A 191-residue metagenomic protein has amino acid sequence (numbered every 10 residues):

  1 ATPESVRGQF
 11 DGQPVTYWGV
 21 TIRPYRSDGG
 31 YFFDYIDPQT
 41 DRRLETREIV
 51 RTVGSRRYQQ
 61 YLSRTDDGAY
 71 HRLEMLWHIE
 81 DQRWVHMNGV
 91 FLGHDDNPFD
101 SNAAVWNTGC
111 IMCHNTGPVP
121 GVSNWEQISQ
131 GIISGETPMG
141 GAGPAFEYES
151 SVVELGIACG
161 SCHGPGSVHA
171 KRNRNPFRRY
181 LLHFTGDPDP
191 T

Functional and structural regions predicted by a protein language model:
T2-G12: Active-site-surrounding "flap" and adjacent substrate/cofactor-binding loops of secreted or lumenal enzymes, prototyped
T16-W18: A conserved amphipathic helix/loop scaffold that creates a polar/acidic microenvironment used either to coordinate
T21-T191: Extended surface/linker regions that mediate inter-domain or inter-protein docking in multi-component redox
